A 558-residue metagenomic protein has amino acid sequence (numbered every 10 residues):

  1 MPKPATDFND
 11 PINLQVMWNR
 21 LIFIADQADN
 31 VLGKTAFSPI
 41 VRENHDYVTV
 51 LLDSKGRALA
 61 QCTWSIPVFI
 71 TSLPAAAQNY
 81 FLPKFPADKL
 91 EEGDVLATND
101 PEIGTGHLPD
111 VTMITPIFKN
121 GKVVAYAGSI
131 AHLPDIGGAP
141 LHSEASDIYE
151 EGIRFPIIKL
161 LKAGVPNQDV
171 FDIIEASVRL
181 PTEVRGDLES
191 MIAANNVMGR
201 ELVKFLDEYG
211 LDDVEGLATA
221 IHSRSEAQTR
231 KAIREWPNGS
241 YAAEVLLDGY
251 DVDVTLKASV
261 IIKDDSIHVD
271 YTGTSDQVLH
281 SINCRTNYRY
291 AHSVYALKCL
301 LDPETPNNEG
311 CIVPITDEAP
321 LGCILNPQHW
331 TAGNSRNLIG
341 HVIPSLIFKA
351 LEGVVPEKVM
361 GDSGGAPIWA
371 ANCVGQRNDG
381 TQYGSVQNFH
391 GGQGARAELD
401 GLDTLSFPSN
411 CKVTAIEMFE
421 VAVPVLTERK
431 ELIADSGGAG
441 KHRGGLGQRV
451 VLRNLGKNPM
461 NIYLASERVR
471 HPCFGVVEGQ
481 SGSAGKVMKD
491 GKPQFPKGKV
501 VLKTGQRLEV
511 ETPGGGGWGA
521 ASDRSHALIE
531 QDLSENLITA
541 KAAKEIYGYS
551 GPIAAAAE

Functional and structural regions predicted by a protein language model:
P2-E92, D100-E558: Glycine/proline-enriched, intrinsically flexible loops and inter-domain linkers
L96: Active-site Gly/Thr loop motif
